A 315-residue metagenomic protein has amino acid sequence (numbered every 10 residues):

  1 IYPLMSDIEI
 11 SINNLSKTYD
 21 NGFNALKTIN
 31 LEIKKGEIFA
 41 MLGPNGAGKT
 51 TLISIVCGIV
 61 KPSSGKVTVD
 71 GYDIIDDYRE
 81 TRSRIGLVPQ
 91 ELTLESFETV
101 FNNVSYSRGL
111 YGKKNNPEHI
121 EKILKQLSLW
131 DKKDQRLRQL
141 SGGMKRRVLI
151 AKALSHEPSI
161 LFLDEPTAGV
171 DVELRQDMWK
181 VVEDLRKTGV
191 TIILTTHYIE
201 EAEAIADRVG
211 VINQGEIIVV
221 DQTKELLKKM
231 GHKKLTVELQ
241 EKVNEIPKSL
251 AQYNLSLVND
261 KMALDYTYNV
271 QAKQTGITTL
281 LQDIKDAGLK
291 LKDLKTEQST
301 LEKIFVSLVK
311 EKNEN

Functional and structural regions predicted by a protein language model:
G65-D76, T81: Conserved ABC transporter NBD signature motif
S105, G109-K132: Conserved ABC ATPase "signature" region
E157: Conserved catalytic motifs of ABC-family nucleotide-binding domains
L161-D164: Catalytic Walker B motif of ABC-type/P-loop ATPase nucleotide-binding domains
W179-Y268: ABC transporter nucleotide-binding domain
L235-L308: Short, charged/small-residue-rich alpha-helical element at the C-terminal edge of ABC transporter nucleotide-binding
